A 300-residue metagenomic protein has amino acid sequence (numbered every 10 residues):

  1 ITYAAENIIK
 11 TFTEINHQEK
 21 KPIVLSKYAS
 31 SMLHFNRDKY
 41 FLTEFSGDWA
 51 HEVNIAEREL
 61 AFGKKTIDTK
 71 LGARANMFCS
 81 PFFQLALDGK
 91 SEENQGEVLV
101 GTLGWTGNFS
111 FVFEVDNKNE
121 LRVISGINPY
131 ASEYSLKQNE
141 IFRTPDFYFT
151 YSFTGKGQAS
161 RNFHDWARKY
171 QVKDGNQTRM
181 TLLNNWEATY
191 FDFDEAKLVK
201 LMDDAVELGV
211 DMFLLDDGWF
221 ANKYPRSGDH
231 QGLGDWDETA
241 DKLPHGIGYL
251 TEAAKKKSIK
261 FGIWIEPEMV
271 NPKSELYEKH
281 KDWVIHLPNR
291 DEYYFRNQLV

Functional and structural regions predicted by a protein language model:
I1-E114, Y130: Polysaccharide-binding surfaces and accessory modules of carbohydrate-active proteins
Y3, L136, D241-L243: Hydrophobic beta-strand core residues of beta-sandwich domains
Q18, Y151-S152, E268-V270: Short coil/turn motifs at secondary-structure junctions
N117-K137: Short acidic, Pro/Gly- and aromatic-enriched capping/linker segments at domain boundaries
Y134-F153: Short Pro-Gly-centered flexible turn/kink motifs
F149-M180, E187: Terminal connector regions
D174-V300: Aromatic-lined carbohydrate-binding/catalytic grooves of carbohydrate-active enzymes
